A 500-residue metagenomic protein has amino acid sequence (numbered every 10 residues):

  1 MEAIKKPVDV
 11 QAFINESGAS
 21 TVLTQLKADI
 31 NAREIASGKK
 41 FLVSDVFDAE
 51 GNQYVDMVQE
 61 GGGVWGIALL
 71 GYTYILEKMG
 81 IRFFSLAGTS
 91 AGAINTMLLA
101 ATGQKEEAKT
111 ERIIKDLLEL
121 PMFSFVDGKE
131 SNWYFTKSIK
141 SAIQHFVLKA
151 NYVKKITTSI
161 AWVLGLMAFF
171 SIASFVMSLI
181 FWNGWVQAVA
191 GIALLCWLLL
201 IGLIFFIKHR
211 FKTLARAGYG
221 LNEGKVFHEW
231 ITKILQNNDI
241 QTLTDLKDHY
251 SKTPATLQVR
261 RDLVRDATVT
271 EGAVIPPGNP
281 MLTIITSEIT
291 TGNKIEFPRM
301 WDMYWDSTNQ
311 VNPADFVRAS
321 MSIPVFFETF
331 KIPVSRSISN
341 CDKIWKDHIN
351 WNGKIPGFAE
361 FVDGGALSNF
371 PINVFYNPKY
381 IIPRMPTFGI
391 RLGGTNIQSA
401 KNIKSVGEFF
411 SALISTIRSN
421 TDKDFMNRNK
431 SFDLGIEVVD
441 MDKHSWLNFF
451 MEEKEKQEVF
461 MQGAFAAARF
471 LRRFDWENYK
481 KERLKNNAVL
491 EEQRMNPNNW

Functional and structural regions predicted by a protein language model:
E2-L86, F175, I231: Helix-rich "cap/lid" substructures immediately adjacent to catalytic or cofactor-binding pockets
N52-Y54, R82-F83, N279-M281, G357 (+1 more regions): A general structural motif
Q59, T286, G389-R391: Short beta-strand/turn micro-motifs composed of small residues that flank or help shape donor/cofactor-binding pockets
E60-G63, T89-A91, G364-G365, G393: A short acidic Gly-Thr/Ser loop motif
G63-I240, W301, D306, Q310 (+2 more regions): Patatin-like phospholipase
L86-G88, I284, T387: Conserved alpha/beta-hydrolase fold motif
V176-A188, I192, R336, K346 (+5 more regions): C-terminal helical/tail subdomains of lipid-metabolizing enzymes
V189-N377: Active-site gating loop/helix substructures
